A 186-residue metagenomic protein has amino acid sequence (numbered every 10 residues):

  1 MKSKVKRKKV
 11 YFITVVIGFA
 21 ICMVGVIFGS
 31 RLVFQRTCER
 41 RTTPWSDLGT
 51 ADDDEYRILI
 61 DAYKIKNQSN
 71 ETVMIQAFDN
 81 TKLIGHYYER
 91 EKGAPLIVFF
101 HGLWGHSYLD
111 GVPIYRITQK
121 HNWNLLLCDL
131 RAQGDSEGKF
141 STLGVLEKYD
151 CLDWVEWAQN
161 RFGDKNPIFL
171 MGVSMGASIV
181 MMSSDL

Functional and structural regions predicted by a protein language model:
K2-A20: N-terminal Sec-pathway targeting helices
V15-Q76: An N-terminal hydrophobic leader/cap segment in hydrolases
F78-E89: A short loop-to-beta-strand scaffold at the N-terminal edge of the catalytic core in hydrolase folds
A94-G102: Short beta-strand element of the alpha/beta-hydrolase
L103-R116: The serine-hydrolase catalytic nucleophile loop
T118-E137: Conserved alpha/beta-hydrolase
S141-F162: Alpha/beta-hydrolase active-site loop
W157-R161, K165-L186: Primarily recognizes the serine-hydrolase "nucleophile elbow" in alpha/beta-hydrolase and SGNH/GDSL folds
